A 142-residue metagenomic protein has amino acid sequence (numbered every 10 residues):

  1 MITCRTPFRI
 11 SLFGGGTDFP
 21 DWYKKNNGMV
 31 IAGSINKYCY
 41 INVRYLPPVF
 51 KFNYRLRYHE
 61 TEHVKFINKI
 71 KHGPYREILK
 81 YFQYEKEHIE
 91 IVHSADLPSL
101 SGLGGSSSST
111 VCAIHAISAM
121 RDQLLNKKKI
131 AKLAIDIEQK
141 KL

Functional and structural regions predicted by a protein language model:
M1-L103, H115-L125, D136: ATP-binding N-lobe of GHMP and related small-molecule kinases
S106: Short, conserved phosphate/pyrophosphate- and ester-handling motifs at nucleotide-, phospho-/glycolipid
C112: Active-site signature of alpha/beta-hydrolase-fold catalytic machinery across serine- and Asp/Cys-nucleophile hydrolases
K127-L142: Alpha/beta catalytic cores of group-transfer enzymes, especially the acyltransferase/condensing modules of polyketide
